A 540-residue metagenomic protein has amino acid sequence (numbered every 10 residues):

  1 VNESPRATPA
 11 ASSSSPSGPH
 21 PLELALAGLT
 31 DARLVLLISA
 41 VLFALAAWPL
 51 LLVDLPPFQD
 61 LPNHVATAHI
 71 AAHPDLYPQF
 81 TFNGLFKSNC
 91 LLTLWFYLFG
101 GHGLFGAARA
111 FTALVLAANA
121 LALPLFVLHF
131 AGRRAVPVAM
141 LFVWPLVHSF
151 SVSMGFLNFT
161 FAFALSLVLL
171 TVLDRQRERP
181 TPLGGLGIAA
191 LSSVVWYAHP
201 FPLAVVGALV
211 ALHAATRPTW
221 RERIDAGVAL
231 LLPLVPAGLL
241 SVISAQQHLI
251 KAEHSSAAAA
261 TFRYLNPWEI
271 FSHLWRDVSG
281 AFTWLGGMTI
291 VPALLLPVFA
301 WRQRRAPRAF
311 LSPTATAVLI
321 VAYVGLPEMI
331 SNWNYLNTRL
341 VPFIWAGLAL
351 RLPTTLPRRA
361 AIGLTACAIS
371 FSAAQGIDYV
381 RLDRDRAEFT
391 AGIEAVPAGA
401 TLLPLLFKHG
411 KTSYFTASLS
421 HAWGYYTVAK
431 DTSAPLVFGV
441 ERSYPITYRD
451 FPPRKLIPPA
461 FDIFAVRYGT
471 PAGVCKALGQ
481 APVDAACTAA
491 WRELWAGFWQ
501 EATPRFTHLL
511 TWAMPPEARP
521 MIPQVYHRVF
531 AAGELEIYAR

Functional and structural regions predicted by a protein language model:
L42-W48, A120-F130, A135-R177, G184-H213 (+1 more regions): Membrane-embedded helix bundles of polyisoprenyl
A46-H64, H73, Y77, G84 (+4 more regions): Transmembrane catalytic cores of multi-pass membrane glycosyltransferases and polysaccharide-assembly enzymes
A66-I70, T81-L104: Short hydrophobic/aromatic helix or loop-helix immediately within or flanking a transmembrane segment in polytopic
C90, H102-L121: Loop-to-helix entry region of an early transmembrane alpha helix in multi-pass inner-membrane enzymes
V291-P292, L350-I377: Signature aromatic-anchored transmembrane alpha helix within multi-pass, membrane-resident enzymes that catalyze glycan
I330, S370-I393: Hydrophobic alpha-helical transmembrane segments in integral membrane proteins
S331-P357: Hydrophobic/aromatic-rich transmembrane helices and adjacent perimembrane loops
L382, I393-T488, A502-M514: Short periplasmic/luminal acceptor-recognition loop of GT-C membrane glycosyltransferases, typified by
